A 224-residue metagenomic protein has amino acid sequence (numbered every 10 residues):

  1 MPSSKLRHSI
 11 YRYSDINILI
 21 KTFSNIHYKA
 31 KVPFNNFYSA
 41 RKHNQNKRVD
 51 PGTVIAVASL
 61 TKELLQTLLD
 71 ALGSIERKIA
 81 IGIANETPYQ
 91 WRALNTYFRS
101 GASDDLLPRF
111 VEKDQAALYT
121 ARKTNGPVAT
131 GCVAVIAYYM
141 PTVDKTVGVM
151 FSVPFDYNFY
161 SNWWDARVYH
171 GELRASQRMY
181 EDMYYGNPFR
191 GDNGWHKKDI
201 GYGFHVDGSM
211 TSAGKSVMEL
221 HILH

Functional and structural regions predicted by a protein language model:
P2-H224: Intrinsically disordered, low-complexity segments enriched in small/polar residues
